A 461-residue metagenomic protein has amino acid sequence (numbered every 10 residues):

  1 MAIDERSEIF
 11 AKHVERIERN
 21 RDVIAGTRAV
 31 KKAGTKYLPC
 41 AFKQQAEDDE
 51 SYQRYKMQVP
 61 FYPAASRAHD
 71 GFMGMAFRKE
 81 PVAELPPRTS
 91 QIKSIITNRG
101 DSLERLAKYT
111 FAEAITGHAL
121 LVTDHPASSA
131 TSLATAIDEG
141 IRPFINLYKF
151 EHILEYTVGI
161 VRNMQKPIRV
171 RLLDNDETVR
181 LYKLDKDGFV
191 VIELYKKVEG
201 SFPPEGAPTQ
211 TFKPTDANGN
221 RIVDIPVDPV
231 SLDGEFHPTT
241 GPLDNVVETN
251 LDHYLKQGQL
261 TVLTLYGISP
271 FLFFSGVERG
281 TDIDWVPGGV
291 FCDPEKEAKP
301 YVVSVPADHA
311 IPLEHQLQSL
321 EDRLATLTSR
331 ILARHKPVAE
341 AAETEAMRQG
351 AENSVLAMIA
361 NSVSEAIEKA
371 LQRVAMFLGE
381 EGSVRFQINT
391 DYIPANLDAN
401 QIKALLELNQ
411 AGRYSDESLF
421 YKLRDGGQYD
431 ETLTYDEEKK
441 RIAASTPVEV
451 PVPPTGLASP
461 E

Functional and structural regions predicted by a protein language model:
M1-I145, E449-E461: Extended, helix-rich architectural segments
M73-A76, E80, K299-A307, I442: Short glycine/proline-rich turn/loop motifs
N98, S102-R105, E113, Q316 (+2 more regions): Short amphipathic alpha-helical segments
L106, V305-P312, Q316, R348-I359: Non-transmembrane, amphipathic alpha-helical segments
E113-L232: Extended, regular secondary-structure scaffolds
E199, P203-K213, K296, E449-E461: Intrinsically disordered, low-complexity linkers and terminal tails enriched in Pro/Gly and often acidic or mixed-charge
G206-E343: Extended, charged amphipathic alpha-helical segments
S319-E461: C-terminal helix-loop subdomains that flank or include functional centers
